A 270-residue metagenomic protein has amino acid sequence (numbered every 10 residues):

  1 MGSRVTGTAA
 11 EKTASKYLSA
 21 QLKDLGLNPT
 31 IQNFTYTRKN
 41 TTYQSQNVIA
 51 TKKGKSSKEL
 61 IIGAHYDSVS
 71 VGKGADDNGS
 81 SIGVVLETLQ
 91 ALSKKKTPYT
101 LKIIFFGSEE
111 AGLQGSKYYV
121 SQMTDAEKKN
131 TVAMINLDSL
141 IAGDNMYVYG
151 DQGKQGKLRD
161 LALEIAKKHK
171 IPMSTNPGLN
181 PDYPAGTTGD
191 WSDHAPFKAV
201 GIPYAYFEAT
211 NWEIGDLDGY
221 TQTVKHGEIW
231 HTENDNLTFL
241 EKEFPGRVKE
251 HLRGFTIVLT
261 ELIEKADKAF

Functional and structural regions predicted by a protein language model:
M1-K12, L25, D67-S68, I229-K242: N-terminal capping segment at the start of a domain
G2-K53: A non-catalytic alpha/beta surface segment that caps or lines the substrate-entry region of metallo-dependent hydrolase
S3, S19-T30, E87-T97, F106 (+5 more regions): Sec-exported extracytoplasmic/periplasmic mature domains
T6, N28, T35-K39, K55-S56 (+7 more regions): Solvent-exposed loop/turn segments at secondary-structure junctions within structured extracellular/periplasmic domains
A9-P29, S80-E87, T100, Q114-Y118 (+5 more regions): Extracytoplasmic/secreted proteins, especially bacterial periplasmic and envelope-associated proteins
T30-I31, V48-T51, E59-G63, K102-F105 (+6 more regions): Structural recognition of the beta-strand scaffold that forms the well-ordered cores of secreted hydrolase catalytic
Q44, V69-L161: Acidic/histidine-rich catalytic neighborhood of metal-dependent amide-processing enzymes
Y147-F270: Active-site-adjacent substrate-binding region of metalloamidase/peptidase-like peptide-processing proteins
